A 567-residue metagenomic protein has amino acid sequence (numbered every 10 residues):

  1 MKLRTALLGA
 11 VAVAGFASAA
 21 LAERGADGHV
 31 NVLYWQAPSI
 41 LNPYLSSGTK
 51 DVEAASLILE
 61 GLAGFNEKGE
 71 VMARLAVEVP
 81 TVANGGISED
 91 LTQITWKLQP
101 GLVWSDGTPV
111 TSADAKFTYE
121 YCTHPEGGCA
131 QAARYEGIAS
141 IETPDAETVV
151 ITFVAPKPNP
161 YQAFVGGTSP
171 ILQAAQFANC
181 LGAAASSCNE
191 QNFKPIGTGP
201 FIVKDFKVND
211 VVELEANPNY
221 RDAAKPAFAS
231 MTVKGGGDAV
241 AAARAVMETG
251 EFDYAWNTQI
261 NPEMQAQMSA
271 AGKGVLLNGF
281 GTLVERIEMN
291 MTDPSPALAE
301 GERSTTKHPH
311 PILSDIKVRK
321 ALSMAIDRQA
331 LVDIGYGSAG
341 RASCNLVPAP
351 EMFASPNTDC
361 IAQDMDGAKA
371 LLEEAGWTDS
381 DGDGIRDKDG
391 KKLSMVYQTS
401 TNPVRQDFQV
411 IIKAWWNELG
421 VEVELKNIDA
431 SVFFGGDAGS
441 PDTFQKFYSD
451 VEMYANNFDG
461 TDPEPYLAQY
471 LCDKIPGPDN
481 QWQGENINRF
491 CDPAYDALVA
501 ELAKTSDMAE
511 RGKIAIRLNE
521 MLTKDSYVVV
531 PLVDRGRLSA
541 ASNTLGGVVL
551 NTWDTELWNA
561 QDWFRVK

Functional and structural regions predicted by a protein language model:
M1-L21: Gram-negative bacterial Sec-dependent N-terminal signal peptides
A12-A14, V528-K567: In a subset of proteins, long, contiguous C-terminal domains/tails are tracked
E23-R24, G64-E67, V79, N84-G85 (+7 more regions): Extracytoplasmic/periplasmic ligand-capture domains
R24-A37, P170: Short N-terminal segments immediately surrounding and downstream of signal-peptide cleavage
G25, Q131-L181, D205-K207: Surface-exposed binding/hinge segments that line and control ligand-binding clefts or catalytic entry sites
L33-I87, E120, I196-T198: N-terminal lobe/hinge region of extracytoplasmic solute-binding protein
Q36, F280-V284, G335-R341, V347 (+1 more regions): Short, solvent-exposed turn/loop segments enriched in Gly/Ser/Thr/Pro and often Arg
T92-K97, E147-F153, V212: A generic structural motif
